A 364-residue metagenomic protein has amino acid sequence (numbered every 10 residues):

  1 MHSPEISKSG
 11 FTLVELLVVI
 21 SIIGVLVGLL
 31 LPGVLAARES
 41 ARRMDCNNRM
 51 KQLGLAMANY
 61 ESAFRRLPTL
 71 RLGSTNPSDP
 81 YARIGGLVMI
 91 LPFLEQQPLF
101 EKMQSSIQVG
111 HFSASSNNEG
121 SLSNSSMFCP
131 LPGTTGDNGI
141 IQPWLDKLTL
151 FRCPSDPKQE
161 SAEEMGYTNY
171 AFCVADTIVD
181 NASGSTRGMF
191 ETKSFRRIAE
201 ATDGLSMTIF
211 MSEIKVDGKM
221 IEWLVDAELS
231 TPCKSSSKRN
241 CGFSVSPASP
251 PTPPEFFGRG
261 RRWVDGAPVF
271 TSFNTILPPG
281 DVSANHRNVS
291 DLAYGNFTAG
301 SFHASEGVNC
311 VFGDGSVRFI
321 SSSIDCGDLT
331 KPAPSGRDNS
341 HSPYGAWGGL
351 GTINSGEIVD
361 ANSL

Functional and structural regions predicted by a protein language model:
M1-I6: N-terminal secretory signal peptides that target proteins for export/translocation
S7-R42, C46, Q52: N-terminal single-pass transmembrane signal-anchor helix
L35-L364: Internal low-complexity, small-residue/proline-rich segments
